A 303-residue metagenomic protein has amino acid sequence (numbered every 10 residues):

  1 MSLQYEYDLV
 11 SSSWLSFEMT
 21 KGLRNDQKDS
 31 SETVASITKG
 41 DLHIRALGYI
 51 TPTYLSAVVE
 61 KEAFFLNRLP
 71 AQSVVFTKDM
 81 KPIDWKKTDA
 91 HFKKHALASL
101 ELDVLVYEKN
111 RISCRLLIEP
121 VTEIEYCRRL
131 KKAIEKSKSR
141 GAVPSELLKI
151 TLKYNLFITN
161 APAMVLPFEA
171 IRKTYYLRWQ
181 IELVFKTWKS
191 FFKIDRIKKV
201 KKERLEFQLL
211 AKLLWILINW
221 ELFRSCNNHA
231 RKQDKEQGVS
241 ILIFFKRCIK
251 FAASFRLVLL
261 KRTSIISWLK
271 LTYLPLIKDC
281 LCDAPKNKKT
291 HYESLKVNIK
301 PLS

Functional and structural regions predicted by a protein language model:
M1-S303: Single, function-defining residue in the core of a domain
